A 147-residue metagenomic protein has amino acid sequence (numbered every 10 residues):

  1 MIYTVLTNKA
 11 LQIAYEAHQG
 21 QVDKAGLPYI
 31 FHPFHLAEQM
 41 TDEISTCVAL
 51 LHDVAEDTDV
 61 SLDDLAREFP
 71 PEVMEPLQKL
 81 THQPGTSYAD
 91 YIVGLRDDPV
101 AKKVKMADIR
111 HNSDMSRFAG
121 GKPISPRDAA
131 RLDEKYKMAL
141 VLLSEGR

Functional and structural regions predicted by a protein language model:
M1-R147: Active-site helical microenvironments for divalent-metal-assisted chemistry
